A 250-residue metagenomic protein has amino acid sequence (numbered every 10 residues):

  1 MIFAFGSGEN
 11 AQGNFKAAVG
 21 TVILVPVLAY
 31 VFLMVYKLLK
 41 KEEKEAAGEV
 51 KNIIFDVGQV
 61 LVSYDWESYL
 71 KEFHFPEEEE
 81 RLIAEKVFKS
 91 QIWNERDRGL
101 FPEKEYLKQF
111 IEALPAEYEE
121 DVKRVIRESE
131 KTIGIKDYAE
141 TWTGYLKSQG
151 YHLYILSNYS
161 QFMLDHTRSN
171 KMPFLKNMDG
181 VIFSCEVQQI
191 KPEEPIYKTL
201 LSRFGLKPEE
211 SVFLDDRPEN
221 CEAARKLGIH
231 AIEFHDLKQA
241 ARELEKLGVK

Functional and structural regions predicted by a protein language model:
M1-N10: N-terminal signal sequences
N10-G20: Non-cytosolic membrane-interface motifs at loop->transmembrane helix junctions
V27-K44: Membrane-helix interfacial anchor on the cytosolic side
A46-K89, K226-L227: Active-site neighborhood of HAD-like aspartate-dependent phosphohydrolases
A46-V50, S160-Q161, D165-K250: Asp-based, Mg2+/Mn2+-dependent phosphohydrolase catalytic module
D56-Q59, G99, L146, I155 (+2 more regions): Generic structural signal for small/hydrophobic residues in well-ordered secondary structure, especially within
N94-V125: A metal-dependent, Asp-based hydrolase signature
E119-Y154, E194: Short, acidic loop-to-helix structural element flanking the phosphoryl-transfer center in phosphate-processing enzymes
